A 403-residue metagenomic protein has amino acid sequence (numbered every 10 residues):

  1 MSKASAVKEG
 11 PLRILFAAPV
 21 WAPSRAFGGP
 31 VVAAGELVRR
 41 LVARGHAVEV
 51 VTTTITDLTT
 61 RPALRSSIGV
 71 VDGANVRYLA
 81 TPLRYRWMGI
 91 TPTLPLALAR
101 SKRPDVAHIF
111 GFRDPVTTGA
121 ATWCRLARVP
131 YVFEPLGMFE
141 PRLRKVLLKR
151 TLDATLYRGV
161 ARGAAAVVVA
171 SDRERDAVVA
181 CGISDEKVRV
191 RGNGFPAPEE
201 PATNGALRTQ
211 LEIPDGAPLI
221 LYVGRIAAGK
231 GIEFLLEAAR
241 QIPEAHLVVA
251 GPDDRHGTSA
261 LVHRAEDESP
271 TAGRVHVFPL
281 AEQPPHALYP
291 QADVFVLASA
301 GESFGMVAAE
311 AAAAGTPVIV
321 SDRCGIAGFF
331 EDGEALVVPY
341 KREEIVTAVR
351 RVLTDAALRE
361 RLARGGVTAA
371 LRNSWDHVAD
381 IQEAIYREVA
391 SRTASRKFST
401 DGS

Functional and structural regions predicted by a protein language model:
V32, P218, Y222-Q241: A conserved mid-protein helix/loop that constitutes part of the nucleotide-sugar donor-binding site
T56-D57, F195, V223, H246-L261: Glycosyltransferase donor-sugar binding loop
P130-V132, E140-G163: Nucleotide-sugar donor phosphate/pyrophosphate-binding loop at the beta->alpha transition of glycosyltransferases
S259-A281: Nucleotide-activated donor-binding/catalytic signature segment of Leloir-type glycosyltransferases, i.e., the conserved
P279-E282, A287-A292: Short alpha-helical donor nucleotide-sugar binding micro-motif in glycosyltransferases
A300: Aromatic "clamp/platform" in nucleotide-sugar-dependent glycosyltransferases that forms part of the donor/acceptor
P317-V320: Short hydrophobic beta-strand element within catalytic cores of glycosyltransferases and related nucleotide-activated
D332-E343, R351-A357: Conserved acidic donor-binding segment of nucleotide-sugar-dependent glycosyltransferases
